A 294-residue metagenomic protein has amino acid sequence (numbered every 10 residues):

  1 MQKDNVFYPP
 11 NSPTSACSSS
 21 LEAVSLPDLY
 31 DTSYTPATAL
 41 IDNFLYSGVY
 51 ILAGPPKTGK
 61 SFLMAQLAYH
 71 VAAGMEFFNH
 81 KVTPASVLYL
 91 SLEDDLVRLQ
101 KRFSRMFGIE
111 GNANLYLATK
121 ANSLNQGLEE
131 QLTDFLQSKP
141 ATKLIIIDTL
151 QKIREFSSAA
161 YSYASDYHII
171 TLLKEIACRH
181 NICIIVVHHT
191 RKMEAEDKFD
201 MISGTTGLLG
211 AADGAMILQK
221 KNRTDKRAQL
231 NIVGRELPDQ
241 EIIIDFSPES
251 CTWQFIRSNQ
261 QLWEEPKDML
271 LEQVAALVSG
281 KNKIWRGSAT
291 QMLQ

Functional and structural regions predicted by a protein language model:
M1-L21: Short, small/acidic-rich helices and loops at N termini and domain boundaries of DNA replication/processing enzymes
L21, P27, T35-P36, L40-I41 (+7 more regions): Conserved inter-motif catalytic segment of the P-loop NTP-binding fold
P36, I51-A53, K57, S61-F62 (+2 more regions): Phosphate-binding/switch region of NTP-binding enzymes
Y46-Y50, A85: Pre-Walker A (Motif I) flank of P-loop NTPase domains
L63, L67: Hydrophobic positions on the alpha1 helix immediately C-terminal to the Walker A/P-loop
H70-P84: Post-Walker A helix-loop "phosphate-sensing" segment adjacent to the P-loop in P-loop NTPases
P238-Q294: DNA transaction DNA-binding modules
